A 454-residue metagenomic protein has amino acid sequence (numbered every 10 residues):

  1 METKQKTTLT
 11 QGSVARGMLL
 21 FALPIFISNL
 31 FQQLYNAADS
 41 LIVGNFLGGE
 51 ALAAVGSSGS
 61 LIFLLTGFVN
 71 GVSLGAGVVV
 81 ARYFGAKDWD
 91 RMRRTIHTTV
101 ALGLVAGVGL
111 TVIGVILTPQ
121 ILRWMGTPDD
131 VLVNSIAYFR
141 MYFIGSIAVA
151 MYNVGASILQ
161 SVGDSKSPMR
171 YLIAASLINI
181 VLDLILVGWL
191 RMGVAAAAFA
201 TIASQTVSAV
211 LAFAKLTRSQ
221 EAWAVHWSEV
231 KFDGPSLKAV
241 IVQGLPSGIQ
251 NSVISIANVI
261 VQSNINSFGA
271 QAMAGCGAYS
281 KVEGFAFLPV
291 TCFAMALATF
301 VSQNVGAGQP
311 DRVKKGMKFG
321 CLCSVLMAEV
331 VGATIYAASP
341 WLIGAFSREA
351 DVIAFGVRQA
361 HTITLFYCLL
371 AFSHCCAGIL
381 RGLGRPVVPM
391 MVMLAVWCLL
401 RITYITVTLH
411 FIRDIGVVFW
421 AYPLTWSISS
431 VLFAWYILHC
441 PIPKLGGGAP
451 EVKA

Functional and structural regions predicted by a protein language model:
M1-A22, V80-I147, W189-L245, V301-F366 (+1 more regions): Short alpha-helical transmembrane segments in multi-pass integral membrane proteins
Q11, A15-L34, A38, L61-F68 (+7 more regions): Residue-level signal for short hydrophobic patches within transmembrane helices of multi-pass membrane transporters
L20-D39, M141, Y152, A175 (+4 more regions): Transmembrane helical elements of multi-pass membrane transporters/channels
L30, L34-L52, L122-D129, I185-M192 (+5 more regions): Helix-terminus/linker motif at the lipid-water interface of multi-pass membrane proteins
G49-S60, F139, A198, A270-F285 (+2 more regions): Small-residue hotspots at the loop-to-helix junctions and early N-terminal turns of transmembrane alpha-helices
L52-V112, V149-P168, Q262, G275-S339 (+1 more regions): Small-residue-rich hydrophobic transmembrane alpha-helices
L64-G67, N179-L184, A209-F213, F285-L288 (+4 more regions): Hydrophobic transmembrane alpha-helices of multi-pass small-molecule transporters
S73, M141-Q160, P168-S176, A197-V210 (+4 more regions): Short runs within selected transmembrane alpha-helices of multi-pass transporters and secretion channels
